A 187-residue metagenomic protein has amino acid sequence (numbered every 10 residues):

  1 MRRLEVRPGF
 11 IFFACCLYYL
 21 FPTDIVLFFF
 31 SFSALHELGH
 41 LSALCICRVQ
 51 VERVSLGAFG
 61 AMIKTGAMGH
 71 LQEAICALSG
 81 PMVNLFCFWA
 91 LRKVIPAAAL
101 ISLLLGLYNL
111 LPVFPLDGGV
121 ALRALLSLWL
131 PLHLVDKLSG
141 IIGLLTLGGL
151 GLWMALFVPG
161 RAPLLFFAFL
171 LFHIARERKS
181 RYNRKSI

Functional and structural regions predicted by a protein language model:
M1-I187: Hydrophobic transmembrane alpha-helices and their immediate loop junctions in multi-pass integral membrane proteins
